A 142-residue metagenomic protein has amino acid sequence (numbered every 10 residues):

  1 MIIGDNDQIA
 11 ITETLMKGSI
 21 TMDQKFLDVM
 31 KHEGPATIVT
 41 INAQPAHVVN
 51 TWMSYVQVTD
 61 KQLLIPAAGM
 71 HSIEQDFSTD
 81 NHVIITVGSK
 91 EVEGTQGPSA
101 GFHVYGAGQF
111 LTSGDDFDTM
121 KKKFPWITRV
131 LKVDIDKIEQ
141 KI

Functional and structural regions predicted by a protein language model:
I2-I142: Binding-site signature for planar aromatic cofactors or substrates
